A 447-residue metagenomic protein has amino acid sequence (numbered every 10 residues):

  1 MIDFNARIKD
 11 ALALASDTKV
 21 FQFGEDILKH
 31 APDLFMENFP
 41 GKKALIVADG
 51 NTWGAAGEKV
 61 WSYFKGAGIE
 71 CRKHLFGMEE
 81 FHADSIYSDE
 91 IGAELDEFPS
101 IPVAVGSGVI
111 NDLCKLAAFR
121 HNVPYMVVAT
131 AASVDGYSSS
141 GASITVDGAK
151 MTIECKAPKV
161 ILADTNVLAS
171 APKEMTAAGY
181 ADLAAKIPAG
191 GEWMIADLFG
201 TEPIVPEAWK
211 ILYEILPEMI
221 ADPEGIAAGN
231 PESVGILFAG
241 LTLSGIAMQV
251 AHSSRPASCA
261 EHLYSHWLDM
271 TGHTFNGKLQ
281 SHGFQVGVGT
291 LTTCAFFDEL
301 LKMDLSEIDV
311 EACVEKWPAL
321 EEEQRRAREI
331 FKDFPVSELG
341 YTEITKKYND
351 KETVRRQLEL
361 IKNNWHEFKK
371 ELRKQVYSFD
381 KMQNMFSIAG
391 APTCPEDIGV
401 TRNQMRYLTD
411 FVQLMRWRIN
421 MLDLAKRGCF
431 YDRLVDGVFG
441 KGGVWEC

Functional and structural regions predicted by a protein language model:
M1-I101: ATP/NTP phosphate-donor binding region
D3-I8, K302-C447: C-terminal charged capping/lid subdomain of soluble metabolic enzymes
A13-L14, N38-F39, E94-E97, A118 (+4 more regions): Solvent-exposed alpha-helices and their adjacent loops that cap or buttress functional pockets in soluble metabolic
V47-A48, G106, A163: Short beta-strand/turn micro-motifs composed of small residues that flank or help shape donor/cofactor-binding pockets
L95-A117, H121-A131: A short, small-residue-rich loop immediately preceding and capping a beta-strand
V105, V134-S138, Q280, F284: Active-site histidine-anchored catalytic micro-motif
F119-E218: A glycine/threonine-rich phosphate-anchoring loop and its flanking beta-alpha core in nucleotide/phosphate-binding
Y213-I226, P231-K302: A conserved active-site cap/scaffold subdomain adjacent to cofactor or substrate pockets
